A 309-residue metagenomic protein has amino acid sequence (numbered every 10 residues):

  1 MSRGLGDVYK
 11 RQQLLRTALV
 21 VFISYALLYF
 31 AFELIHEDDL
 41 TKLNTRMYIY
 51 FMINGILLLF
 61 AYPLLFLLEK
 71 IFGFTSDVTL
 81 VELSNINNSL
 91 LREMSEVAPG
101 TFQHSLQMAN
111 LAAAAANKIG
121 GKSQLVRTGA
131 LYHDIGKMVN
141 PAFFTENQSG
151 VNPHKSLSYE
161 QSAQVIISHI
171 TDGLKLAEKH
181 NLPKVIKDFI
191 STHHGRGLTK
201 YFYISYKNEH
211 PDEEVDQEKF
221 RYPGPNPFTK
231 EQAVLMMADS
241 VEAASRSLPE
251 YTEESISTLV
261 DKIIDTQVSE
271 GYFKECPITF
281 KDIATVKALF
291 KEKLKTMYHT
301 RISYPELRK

Functional and structural regions predicted by a protein language model:
M1-Y9: Single conserved hydrophobic/aromatic residue that forms the stacking wall/gate of nucleotide- or nucleobase-binding
K10-L14, E33-F51: Alpha-helical transmembrane segments and their interfaces in multipass membrane proteins
L15-I23, N44-I49, N85, L125-I135 (+4 more regions): A glycine-rich phosphate-binding loop feature that marks nucleotide/adenosyl-phosphate handling sites
V21-Y29, N44-K70: Alpha-helical membrane-embedded segments
F32-D38, L58-V81: Juxtamembrane or sensor-core-proximal signal-transducing alpha helices that couple sensory domains to cytosolic
E69-L106: Membrane-proximal helical linkers
L91-H104, A109-E253, S257, T266-E270: Divalent metal-dependent catalytic cores for phosphoryl transfer on phosphate-bearing substrates
V268-K309: Long, hydrophobic alpha-helical segments that serve as membrane-spanning/inserting helices
